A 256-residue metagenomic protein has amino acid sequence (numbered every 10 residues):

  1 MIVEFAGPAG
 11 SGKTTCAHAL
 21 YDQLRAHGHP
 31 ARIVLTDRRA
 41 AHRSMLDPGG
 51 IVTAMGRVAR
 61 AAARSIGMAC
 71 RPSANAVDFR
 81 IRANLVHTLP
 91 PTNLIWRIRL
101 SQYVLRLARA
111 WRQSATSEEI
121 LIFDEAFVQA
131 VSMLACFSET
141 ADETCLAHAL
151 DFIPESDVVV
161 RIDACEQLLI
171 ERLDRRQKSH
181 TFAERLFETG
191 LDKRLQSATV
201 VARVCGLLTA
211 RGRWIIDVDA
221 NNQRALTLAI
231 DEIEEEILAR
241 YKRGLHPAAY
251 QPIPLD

Functional and structural regions predicted by a protein language model:
F5: Hydrophobic anchor at the beta1->P-loop junction of P-loop NTPases
G10: Walker A (P-loop) phosphate-binding loop of P-loop NTPases
K13: Conserved lysine of the Walker
C16: Hydrophobic positions on the alpha1 helix immediately C-terminal to the Walker A/P-loop
Y21-T88: N-terminal phosphate/diphosphate-binding loop that engages ATP/GTP or pyrophosphate donors across diverse enzyme folds
V77-F152: Glycine-rich phosphate-binding loop used to anchor ATP phosphates in small-molecule kinases, encompassing both
E125-A126, F152-R176: Conserved phosphate-donor/acceptor-positioning beta-strand/loop module used by diverse small-molecule
I170, D174-D256: NTP-dependent small-molecule kinase module
